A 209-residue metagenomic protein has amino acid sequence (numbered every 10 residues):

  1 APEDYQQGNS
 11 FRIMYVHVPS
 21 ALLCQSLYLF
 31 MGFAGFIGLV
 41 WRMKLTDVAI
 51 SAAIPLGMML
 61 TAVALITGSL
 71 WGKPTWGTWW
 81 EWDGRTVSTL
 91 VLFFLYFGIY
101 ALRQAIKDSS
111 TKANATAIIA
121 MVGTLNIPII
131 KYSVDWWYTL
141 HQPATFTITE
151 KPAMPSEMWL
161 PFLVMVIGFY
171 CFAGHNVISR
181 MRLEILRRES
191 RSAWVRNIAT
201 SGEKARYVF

Functional and structural regions predicted by a protein language model:
A1-F209: Polytopic transmembrane helical bundles with strong interfacial aromatic enrichment
